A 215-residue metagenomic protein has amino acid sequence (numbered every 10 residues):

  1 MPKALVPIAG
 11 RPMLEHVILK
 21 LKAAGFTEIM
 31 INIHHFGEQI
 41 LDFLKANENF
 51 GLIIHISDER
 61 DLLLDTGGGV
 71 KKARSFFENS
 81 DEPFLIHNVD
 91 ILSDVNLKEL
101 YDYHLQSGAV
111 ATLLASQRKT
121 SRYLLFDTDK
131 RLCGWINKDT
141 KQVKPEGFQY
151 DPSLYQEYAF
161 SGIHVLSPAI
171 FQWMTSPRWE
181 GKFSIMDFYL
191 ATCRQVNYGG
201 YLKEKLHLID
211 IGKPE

Functional and structural regions predicted by a protein language model:
M1-P7: Mobile, glycine- and charge-enriched loop segments and immediately flanking short secondary-structure elements within
L5, L124-F126, G200: A structural signal for short hydrophobic beta-strand segments in well-ordered beta-sheet cores
P7, R11-N88, E99: Conserved N-terminal catalytic core of the sugar/cofactor nucleotidyltransferase
I31, I86, A111-L114, G200: Structural beta-sheet core signal
H34, S57-E59, L114, Y201-E204: Conserved beta-strand termini and adjacent loop/short-helix elements that scaffold enzyme active sites in alpha/beta
E82-L85, L92, L97-L105, R118-K119 (+1 more regions): Catalytic-core segments of class I nucleotidyltransferases/pyrophosphorylases that form NMP-activated intermediates
S107-Q117, R122: A short, conserved acidic/glycine-rich loop-to-beta-strand motif that forms the donor nucleotide-sugar/metal
